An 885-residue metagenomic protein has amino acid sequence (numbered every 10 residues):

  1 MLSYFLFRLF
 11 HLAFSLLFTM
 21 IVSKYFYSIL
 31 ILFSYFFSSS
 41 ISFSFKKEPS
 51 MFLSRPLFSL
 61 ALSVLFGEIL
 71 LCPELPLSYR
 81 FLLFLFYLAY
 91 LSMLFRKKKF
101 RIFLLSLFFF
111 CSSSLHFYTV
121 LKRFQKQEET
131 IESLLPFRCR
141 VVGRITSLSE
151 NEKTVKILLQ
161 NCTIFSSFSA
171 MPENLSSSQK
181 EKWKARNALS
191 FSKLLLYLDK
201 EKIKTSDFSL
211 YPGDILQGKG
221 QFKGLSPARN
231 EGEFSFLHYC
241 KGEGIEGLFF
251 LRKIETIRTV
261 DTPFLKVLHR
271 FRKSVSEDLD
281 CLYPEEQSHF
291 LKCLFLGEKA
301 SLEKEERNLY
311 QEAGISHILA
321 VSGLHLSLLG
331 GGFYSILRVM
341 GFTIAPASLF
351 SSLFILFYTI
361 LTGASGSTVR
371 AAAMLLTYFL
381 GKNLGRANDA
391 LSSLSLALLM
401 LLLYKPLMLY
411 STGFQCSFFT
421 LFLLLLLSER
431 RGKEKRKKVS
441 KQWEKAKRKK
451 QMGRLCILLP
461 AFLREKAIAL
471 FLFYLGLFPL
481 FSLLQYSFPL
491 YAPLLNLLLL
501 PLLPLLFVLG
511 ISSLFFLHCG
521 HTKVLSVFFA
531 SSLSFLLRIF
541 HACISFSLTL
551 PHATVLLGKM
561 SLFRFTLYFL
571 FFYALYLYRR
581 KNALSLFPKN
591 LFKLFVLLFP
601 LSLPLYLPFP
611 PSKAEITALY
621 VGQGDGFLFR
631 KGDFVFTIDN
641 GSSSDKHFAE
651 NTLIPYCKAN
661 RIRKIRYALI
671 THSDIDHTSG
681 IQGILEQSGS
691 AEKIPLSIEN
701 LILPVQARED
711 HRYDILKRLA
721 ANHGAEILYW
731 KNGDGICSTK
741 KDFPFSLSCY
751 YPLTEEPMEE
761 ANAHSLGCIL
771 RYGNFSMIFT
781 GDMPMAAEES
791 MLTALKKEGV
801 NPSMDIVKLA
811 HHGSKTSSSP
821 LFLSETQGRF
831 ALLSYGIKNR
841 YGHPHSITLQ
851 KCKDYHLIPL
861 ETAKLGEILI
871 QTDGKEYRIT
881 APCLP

Functional and structural regions predicted by a protein language model:
M1-E132, S178-Q179, P263, V267 (+6 more regions): N-terminal leader/targeting segments
F45-S50, S114-H317, S440-E444, E650-P655 (+5 more regions): Membrane-interface helix/helix-cap signal primarily in integral membrane proteins
S50-L53, G218, C240-M374, F379 (+5 more regions): Aromatic-rich juxtamembrane segments at the membrane interface
F52, S59, K98, F249 (+7 more regions): Hydrophobic alpha-helical transmembrane segments in multi-pass membrane proteins
K299, P406-L409, S545-Y667, A721-I806 (+1 more regions): Core dinuclear metal-dependent hydrolase active-site scaffold
I665-D676, Q706, V807-H811: Metallo-beta-lactamase
I675-A721: Active-site HxH/HxHxD metal-binding segment of metal-dependent hydrolases
N700, E788-G866: Cap/insert and terminal regions of metallo-dependent hydrolase folds
